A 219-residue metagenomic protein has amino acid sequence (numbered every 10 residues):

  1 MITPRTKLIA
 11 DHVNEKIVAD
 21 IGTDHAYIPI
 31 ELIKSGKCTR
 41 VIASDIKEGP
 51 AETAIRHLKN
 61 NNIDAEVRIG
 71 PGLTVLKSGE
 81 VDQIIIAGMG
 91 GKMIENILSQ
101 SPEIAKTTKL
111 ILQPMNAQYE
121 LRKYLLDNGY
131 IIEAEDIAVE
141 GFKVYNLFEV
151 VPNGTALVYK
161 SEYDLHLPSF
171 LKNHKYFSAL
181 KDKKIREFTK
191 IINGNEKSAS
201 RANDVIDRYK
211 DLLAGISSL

Functional and structural regions predicted by a protein language model:
M1-K16: Conserved alpha-helix/loop element of class I SAM-dependent methyltransferases that forms part of the SAM/SAH-binding
I2-R5, V75, K92-L219: Class I S-adenosyl-L-methionine
E15-D24: Conserved class I S-adenosyl-L-methionine
A26, I30: Glycine-rich SAM-binding Motif I of class I
I33-K34: Gly/Ala-rich phosphate-binding loop of Rossmann-like dinucleotide-binding domains, activating on the conserved
R40-D45: Conserved SAM-binding motif I beta-strand of class I
E48, E52-S78: S-adenosyl-L-methionine
V81-G88: Short SAM/SAH-binding signature in class I
